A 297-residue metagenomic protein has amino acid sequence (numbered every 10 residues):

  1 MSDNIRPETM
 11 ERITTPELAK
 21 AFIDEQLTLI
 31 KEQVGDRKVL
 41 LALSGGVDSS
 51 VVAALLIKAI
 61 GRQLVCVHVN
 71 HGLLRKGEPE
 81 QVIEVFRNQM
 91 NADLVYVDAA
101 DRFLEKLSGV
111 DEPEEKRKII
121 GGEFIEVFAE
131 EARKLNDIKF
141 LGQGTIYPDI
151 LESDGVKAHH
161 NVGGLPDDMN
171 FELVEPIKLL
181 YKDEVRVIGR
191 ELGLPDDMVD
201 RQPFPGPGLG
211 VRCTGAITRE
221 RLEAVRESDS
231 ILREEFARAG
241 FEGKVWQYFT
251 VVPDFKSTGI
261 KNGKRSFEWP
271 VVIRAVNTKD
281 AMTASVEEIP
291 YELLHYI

Functional and structural regions predicted by a protein language model:
M1-N136, D154-I297: RNA-binding accessory domains that recognize and position tRNA/RNA substrates
K139: Conserved acidic residues
Q143-T145: Extended catalytic-interface subdomain
I150-L151: Glycine/Thr-rich phosphate-binding loops of Rossmann-like dinucleotide-binding domains
